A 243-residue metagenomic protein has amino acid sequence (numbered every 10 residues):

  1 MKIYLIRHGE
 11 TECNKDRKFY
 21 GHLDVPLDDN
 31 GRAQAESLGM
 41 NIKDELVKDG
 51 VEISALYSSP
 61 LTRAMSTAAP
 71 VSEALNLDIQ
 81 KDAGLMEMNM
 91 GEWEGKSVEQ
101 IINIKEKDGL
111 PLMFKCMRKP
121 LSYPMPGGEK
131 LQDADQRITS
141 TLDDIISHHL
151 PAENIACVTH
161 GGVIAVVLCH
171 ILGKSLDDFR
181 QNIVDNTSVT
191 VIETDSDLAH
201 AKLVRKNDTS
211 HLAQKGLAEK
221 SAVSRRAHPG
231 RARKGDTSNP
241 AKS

Functional and structural regions predicted by a protein language model:
M1-Y4, A55: Extreme N-terminal starter segment of soluble prokaryotic enzymes
K2, M88-I102, S147, P151-E153 (+1 more regions): Acidic, low-complexity terminal tails and accessory targeting/binding regions of phosphate-metabolizing enzymes
I3, R7-T11: Short polar catalytic/cofactor-binding loops
G9, G161, N207: Active-site metal-binding loops of divalent metal-dependent hydrolases
E10-L77, K81: Active-site-proximal alpha-helix that buttresses catalytic centers in soluble enzyme cores
E45-E52, I145-E153: Glycine-rich phosphate-binding loop signature in dinucleotide/nucleotide-binding domains
S58-S59, Q136, V158-T159: Short beta-strand scaffold positions
E73-T139, R205, L217-E219, R233: Phosphate-handling substructures
